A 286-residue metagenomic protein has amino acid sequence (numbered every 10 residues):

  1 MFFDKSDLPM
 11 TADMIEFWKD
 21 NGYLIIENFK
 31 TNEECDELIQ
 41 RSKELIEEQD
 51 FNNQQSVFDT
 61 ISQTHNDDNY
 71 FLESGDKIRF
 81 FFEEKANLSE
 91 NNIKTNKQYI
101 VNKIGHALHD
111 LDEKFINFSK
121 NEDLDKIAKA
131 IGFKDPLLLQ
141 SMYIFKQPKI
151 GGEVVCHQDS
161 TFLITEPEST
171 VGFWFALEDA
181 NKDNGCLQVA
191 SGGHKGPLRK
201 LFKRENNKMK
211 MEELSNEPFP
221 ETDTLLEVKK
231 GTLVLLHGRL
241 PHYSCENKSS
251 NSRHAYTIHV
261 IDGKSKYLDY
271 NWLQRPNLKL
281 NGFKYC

Functional and structural regions predicted by a protein language model:
M1-D20, E27-E153, N281: Non-heme Fe(II)-dependent double-stranded beta-helix
F3-D4, E48-V57, N66, L72-K77 (+5 more regions): Non-heme Fe(II)/2-oxoglutarate
N32, F162, H242: Glycine-rich nucleotide phosphate-binding loop and flanking beta-alpha elements of Rossmann-like dinucleotide-binding
E33, E227-T232: A short, structured loop/turn motif at beta-sheet edges
L111, D125-K129, L137, I150-L225 (+1 more regions): Catalytic core of non-heme Fe(II) oxygenases with the double-stranded beta-helix
N121, S160, G238: Hydrophobic small-molecule pocket/channel-lining residues, especially in calycin-type beta-barrels
S141-Y143, F173-F175, Y256-V260: A structural signal for short, well-ordered beta-strand segments
